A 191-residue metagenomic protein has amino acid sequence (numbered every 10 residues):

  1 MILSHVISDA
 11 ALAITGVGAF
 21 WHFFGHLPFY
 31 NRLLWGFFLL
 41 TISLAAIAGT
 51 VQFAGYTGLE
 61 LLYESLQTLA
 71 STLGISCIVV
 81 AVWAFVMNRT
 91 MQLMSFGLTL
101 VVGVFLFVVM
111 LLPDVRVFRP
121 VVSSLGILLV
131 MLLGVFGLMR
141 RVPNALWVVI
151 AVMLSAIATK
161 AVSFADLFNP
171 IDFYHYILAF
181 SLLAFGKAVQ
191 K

Functional and structural regions predicted by a protein language model:
M1-L61: N-terminal topogenic module of multi-pass integral membrane proteins
M1-V6, A54-L66, R89, L111-V122 (+1 more regions): Membrane-helix interface and helix-disruption motif detector
D9, G36-A46, I75-I78, F96-L100 (+2 more regions): Residues within membrane-spanning alpha-helices of integral membrane proteins, especially the hydrophobic core/packing
D9-W21, S71-A84, G126-V135, H175-Q190: Hydrophobic cores of alpha-helical transmembrane segments in multi-pass inner/ER membrane proteins, independent
L27-I42, N88-L98, R140-I150: Membrane-interfacial loop-to-transmembrane alpha-helix junctions, especially the N-terminal start
T41-A48, L100-L111, I150-V162: Aromatic-anchored segments of alpha-helical transmembrane domains
E64-L133: Membrane-proximal helix-loop-helix units in multi-pass membrane proteins
F136, R140-K191: C-terminal transmembrane-bundle signature of multipass membrane proteins, characterized by strong activation on
